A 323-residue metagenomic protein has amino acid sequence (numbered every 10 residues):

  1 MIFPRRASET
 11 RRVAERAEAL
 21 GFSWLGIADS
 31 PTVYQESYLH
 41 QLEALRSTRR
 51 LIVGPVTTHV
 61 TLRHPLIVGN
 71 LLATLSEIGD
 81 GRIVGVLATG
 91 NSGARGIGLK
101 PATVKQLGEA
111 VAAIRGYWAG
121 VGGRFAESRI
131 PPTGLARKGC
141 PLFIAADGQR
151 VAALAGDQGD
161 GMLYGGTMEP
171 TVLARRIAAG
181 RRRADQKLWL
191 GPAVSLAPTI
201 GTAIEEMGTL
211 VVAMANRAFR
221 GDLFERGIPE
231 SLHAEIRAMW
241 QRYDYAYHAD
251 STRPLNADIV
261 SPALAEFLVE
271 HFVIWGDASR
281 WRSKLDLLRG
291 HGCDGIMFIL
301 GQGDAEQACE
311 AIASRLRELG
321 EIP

Functional and structural regions predicted by a protein language model:
M1-I2, L25-I27, I52-T58, I83-L87 (+4 more regions): Hydrophobic faces of well-ordered beta-strands that scaffold small-molecule active sites in alpha/beta enzyme cores
M1-S8, T58-P65, R137-D147, V194-A197 (+1 more regions): Active-site mouth loops of central-metabolism enzymes
M1-V56, C140, P323: N-terminal beta1-alpha1-beta2 module of alpha/beta enzyme domains
R5-A17, L71, A145-L154, D277-L287: Short, acidic/polar
G21, A44, L75, I114 (+4 more regions): Conserved, mostly hydrophobic/aromatic
W24-T48, H59, N91-A94, G166-P170 (+1 more regions): Glycine-rich, proline-tolerant flexible connector loops at the mouths of alpha/beta enzymes
Y38-T58, L62, A110-A113, Y117 (+2 more regions): Alpha-helix-loop-beta-strand connector modules within alpha/beta enzyme cores
K100-T133, A178-L287, I322: An alpha-helical appendage that flanks or caps ligand/catalytic pockets
